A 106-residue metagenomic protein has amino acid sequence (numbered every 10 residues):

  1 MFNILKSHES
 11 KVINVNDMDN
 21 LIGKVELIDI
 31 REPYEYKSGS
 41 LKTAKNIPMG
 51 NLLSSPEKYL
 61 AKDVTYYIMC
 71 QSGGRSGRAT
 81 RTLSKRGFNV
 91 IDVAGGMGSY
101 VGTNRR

Functional and structural regions predicted by a protein language model:
M1-N16, L21-V25, P33-T65, G74-R106: Rhodanese-like catalytic fold shared by cysteine-dependent sulfurtransferases and DSP/PTP-type phosphatases
M69: Short, surface-exposed ligand- or partner-binding patches at beta-edge/loop junctions that are enriched in aromatics
